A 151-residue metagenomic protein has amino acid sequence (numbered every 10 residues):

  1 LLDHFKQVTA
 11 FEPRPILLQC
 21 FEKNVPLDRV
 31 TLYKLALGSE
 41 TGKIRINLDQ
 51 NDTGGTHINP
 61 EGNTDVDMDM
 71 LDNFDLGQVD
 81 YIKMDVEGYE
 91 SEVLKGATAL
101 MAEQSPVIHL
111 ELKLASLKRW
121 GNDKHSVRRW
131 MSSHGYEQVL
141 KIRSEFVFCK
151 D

Functional and structural regions predicted by a protein language model:
L1-D151: Phosphate/nucleotide-binding beta-alpha loop and adjacent structural elements of enzyme active sites
